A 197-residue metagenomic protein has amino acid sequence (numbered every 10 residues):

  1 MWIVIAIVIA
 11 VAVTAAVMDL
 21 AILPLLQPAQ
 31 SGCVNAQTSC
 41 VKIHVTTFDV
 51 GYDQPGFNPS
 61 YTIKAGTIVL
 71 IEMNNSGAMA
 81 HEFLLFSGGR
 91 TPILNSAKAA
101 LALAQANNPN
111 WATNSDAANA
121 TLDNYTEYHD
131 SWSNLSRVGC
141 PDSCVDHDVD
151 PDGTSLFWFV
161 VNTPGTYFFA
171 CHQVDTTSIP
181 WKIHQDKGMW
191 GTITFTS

Functional and structural regions predicted by a protein language model:
M1-G32: Secretory targeting signatures
A15, P28, P109-S197: Extracellular/periplasmic metallocenter environments
G32-L70: N-terminal edge beta-strand
V41, H81, M189-G191: Short beta-strand segments
N58-L85, T154-F169, T194-T196: Beta-strand cores of secreted/periplasmic/IMS beta-sandwich domains, seen most often in copper-related folds
S76-A78, G89, T176: Acidic glycine-/aspartate-rich tracts in secreted/extracellular proteins
L85-S87, D186: A short, aromatic/hydrophobic, helix- or strand-capping loop or linear motif that either lines the entrance/gate
G89-Q105: Short aromatic-acidic-glycine turn motif
